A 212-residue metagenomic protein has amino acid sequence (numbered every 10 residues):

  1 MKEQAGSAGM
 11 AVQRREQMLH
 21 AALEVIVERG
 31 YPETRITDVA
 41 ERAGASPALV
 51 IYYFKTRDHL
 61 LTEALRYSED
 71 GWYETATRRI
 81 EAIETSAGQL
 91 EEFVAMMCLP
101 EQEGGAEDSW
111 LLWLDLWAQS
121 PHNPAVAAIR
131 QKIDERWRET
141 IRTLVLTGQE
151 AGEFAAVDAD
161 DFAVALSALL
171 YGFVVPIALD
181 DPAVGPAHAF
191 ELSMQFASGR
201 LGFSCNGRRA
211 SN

Functional and structural regions predicted by a protein language model:
M1-Q13, C205-N212: N-terminal intrinsically disordered/low-complexity leader segments
A5, K55-H59, E81-T85, P121 (+1 more regions): Residues in soluble alpha-helical coiled-coils and helical-bundle/repeat scaffolds
Q17, A21-E63: Helix-turn-helix
E28-P32, I83, A151: Short coil/turn segments at alpha/beta junctions that flank glycine-rich nucleotide-binding fingerprints
E63, E74-W110, F162-L166, F190 (+1 more regions): Hydrophobic alpha-helical connector segments
R66-W72: Short, basic, alpha-helical segments at the C-terminal edge of helix-turn-helix-like DNA-binding modules
Q89, G104-A128: Amphipathic alpha-helical segments used for helix-helix packing
A125-Q131, E135, Q149-A197, L201-N212: Hydrophobic/aromatic-rich alpha-helical bundle segments in the mid-to-C-terminal region
